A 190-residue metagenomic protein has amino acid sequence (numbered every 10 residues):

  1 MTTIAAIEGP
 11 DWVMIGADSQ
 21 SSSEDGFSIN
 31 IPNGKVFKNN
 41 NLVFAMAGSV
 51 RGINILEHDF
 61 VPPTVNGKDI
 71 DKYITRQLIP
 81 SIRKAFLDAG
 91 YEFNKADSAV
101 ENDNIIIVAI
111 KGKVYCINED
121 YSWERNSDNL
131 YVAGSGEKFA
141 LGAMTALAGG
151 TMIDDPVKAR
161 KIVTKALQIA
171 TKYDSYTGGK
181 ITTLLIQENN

Functional and structural regions predicted by a protein language model:
M1-V100, N126-R160, T177-N189: Conserved short S/T/G-enriched processing/targeting/catalytic segments and their helical context
E101-A133: Long, charge-patterned amphipathic alpha-helical coiled-coil/hairpin "stalk" segments used as oligomerization
A140, I169-A170: Long alpha-helical scaffolds
K161-Q168: Glycine-rich, mobile lid/loop segments that gate access to catalytic sites or pores
A170-G178: Short arginine-rich
